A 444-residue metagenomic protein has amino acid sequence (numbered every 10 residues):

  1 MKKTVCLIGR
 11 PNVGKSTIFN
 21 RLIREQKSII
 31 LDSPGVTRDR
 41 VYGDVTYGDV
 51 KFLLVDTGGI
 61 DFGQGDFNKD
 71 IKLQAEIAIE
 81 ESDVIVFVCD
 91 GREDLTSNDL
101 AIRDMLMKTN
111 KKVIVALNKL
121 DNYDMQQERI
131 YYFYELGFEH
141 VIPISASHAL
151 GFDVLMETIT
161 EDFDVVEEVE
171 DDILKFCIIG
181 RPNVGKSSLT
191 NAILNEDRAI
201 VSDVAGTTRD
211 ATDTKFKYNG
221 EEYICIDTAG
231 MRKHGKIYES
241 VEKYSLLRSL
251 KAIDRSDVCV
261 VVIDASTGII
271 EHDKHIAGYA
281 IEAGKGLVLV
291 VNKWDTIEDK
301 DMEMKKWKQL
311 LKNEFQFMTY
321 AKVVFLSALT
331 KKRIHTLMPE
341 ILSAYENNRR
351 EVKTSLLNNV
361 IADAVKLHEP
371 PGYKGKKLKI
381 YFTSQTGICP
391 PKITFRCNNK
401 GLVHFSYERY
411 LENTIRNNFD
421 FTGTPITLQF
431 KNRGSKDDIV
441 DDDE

Functional and structural regions predicted by a protein language model:
M1-N68, F163-I253: Conserved G1/Walker A P-loop phosphate-binding module
G35-V36, G59-D61, R92-D94, K119-D124 (+9 more regions): Conserved nucleotide-binding/hydrolysis micro-motifs of P-loop NTPases
D56, N118, F133, S145 (+3 more regions): Active-site glycine-centered loops adjacent to acidic/histidine catalytic or metal-binding residues that shape
D70-H140, L246-Y320: Conserved C-terminal guanine-recognition region of P-loop GTPase G domains, centered on the G4
K112-I114, D121-K175, T296-S355: Canonical P-loop GTPase G-domain recognition
C177, M338-V403, R409: Long, well-ordered amphipathic alpha-helical subdomains in the mid-to-C-terminal portions of large enzyme subunits
L311, S406-F421: Short, non-transmembrane amphipathic alpha-helical segments
D420-S435: A short amphipathic beta-strand at an alpha->beta junction
